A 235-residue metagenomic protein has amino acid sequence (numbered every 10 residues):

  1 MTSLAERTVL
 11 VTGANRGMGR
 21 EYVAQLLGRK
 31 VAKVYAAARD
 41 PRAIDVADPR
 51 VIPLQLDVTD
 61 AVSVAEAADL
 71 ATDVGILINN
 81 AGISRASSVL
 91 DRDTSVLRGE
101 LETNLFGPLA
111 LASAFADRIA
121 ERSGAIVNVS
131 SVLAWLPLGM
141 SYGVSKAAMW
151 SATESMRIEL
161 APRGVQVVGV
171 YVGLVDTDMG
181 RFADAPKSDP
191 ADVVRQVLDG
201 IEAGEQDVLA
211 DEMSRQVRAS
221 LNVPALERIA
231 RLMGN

Functional and structural regions predicted by a protein language model:
N15-R16: Conserved glycine-rich cofactor-binding loop
D48-V62: Rossmann-fold cofactor-recognition segment
N80-A86: Conserved NAD(P)H cofactor-binding loop of Rossmann-fold oxidoreductase domains
S88-V89, D93-R98: Substrate-binding pocket helix/loop in short-chain dehydrogenase/reductase
A112, S145-K146: Active-site helix of classical SDR
S131: Residue(s) in the substrate-gating loop at a strand-loop-helix junction that position the organic substrate next
G169, T177, R181-V223: C-terminal helical subdomain
